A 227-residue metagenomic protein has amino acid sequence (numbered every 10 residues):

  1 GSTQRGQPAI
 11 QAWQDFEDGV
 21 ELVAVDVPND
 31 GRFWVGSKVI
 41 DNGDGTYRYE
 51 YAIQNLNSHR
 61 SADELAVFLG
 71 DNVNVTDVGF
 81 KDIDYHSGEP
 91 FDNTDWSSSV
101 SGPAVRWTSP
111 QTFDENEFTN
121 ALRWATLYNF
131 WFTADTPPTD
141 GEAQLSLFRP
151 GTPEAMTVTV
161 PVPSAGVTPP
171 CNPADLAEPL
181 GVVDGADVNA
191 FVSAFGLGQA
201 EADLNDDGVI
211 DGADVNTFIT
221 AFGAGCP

Functional and structural regions predicted by a protein language model:
G1-Q11, F16, T168-V182: Boundary/junction segments of secreted and surface-exposed precursor proteins
S2-G45: Low-complexity, acidic Ser/Thr/Pro/Gly-rich terminal tails and inter-domain linkers that flank the onset of structured
I40-H59, D63: Short beta-strand elements of extracellular/lumenal beta-sandwich folds
Q54-S58, G70, D135: Short solvent-exposed strand-capping/beta-turn motif centered on an Asx-Ser/Thr pair
E64-N93: Solvent-exposed beta-hairpin/edge-strand motifs
T108-D140, L147: Low-complexity, intrinsically disordered segments enriched in Ser/Thr together with acidic residues
A134-S164: Serine/threonine-enriched low-complexity regions used as flexible
V167-P227: Cellulosome-associated attachment modules in secreted, modular CAZymes
